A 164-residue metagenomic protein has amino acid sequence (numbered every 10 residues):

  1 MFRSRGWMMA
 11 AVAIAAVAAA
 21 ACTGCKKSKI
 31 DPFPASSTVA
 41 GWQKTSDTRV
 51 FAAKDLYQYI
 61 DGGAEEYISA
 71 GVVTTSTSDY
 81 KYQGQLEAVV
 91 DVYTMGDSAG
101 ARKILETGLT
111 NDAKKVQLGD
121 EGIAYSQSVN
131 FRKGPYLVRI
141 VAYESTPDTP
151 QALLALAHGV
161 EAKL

Functional and structural regions predicted by a protein language model:
M1-A11: Bacterial N-terminal signal peptides that target proteins for export
A11-A19: Core hydrophobic alpha-helical transmembrane segments of single-pass membrane proteins
A20-G24: C-terminal motif of bacterial Sec signal peptides marking the signal peptidase cleavage site
C25-L86, N111-K115, L137, S145-L164: N-terminal "mature-domain start" segment
T75, L86-V89, A124-Q127: Short, surface-exposed coil-to-beta transition loops
D91, N130, L137-V141: Structural recognition of the beta-strand scaffold that forms the well-ordered cores of secreted hydrolase catalytic
M95-S98, P135-R139, D148: Single conserved position on a long alpha-helix in the C-terminal lobe of the eukaryotic protein kinase
G96-K133: Short, internal acidic amphipathic alpha-helical interface segments that mediate docking to partner proteins
